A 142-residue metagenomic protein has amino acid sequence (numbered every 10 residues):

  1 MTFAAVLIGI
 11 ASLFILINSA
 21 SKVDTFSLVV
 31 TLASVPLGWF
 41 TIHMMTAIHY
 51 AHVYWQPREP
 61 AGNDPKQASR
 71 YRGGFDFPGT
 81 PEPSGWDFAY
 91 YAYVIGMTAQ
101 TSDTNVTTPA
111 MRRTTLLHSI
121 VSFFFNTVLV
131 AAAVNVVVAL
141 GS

Functional and structural regions predicted by a protein language model:
M1-L7, P83-Y91, V121-F125: Select subsegments of transmembrane alpha-helices in polytopic membrane proteins, especially boundary-proximal
M1-S21: C-terminal halves and exits of single transmembrane alpha-helices
A4-L7, S34-I42, S122-N135: Hydrophobic cores of alpha-helical transmembrane segments in multi-pass integral membrane proteins
I15-V30, A139-S142: Helix-coil boundary and interhelical linker segments in multi-pass alpha-helical membrane proteins
L28-A33, L117: Hydrophobic alpha-helical transmembrane segments
P36-A61: Transmembrane alpha-helix/helix-exit interface in multi-pass inner-membrane proteins
V53-Q56, P60-N105: Membrane-proximal soluble regions of multi-pass membrane proteins
Y90-V94, S102-S142: Pore domain of cation channels
